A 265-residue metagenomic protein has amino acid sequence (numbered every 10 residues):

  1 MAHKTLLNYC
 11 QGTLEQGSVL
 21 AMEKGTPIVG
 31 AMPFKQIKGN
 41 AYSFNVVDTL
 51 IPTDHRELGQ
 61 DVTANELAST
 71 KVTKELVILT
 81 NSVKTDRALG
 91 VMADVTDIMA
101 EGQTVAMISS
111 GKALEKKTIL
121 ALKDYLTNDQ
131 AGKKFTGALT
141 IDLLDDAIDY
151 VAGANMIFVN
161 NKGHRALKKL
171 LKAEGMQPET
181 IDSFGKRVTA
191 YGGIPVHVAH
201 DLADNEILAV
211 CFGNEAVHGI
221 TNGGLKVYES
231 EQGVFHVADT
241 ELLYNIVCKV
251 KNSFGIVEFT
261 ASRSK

Functional and structural regions predicted by a protein language model:
A2-T49, A68-L79, A93, K168-K265: Sequence/fold signature of self-assembling virion shell proteins
D54-R56: Short, cysteine-centered beta-strand-loop-beta hairpins and adjacent loop/turn segments enriched in charged/polar
L58-A64: Charged, surface-exposed alpha-helical interface/stalk elements
T80-G153, V257-K265: Alpha-helical scaffold segments that mediate packing/assembly in large oligomeric complexes
A121-A190, I194, V198-A199: Extended, solvent-exposed, turn-rich assembly/linker loops in the middle of proteins
